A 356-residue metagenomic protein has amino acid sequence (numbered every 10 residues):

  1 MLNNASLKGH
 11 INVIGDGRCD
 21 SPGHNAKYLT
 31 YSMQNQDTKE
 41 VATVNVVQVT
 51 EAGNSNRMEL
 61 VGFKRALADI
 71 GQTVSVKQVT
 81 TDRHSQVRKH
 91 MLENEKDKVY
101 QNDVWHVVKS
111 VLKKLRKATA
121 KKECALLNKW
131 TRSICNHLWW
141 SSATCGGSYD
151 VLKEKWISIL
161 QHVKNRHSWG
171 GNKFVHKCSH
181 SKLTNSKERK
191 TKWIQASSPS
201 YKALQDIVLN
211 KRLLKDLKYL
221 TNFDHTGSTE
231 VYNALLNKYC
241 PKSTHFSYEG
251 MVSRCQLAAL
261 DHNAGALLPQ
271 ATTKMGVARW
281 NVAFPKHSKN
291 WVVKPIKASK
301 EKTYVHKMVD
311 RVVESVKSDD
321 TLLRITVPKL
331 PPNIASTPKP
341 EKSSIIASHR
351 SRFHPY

Functional and structural regions predicted by a protein language model:
M1-Q78, S85, K89-Y100, V104-S198 (+3 more regions): RNase H-like nuclease fold core
E59, L152-K155, S200, L213 (+3 more regions): Alpha-helical structural motif
F63-K64, L204-Q205, K211-R212, H262 (+1 more regions): Short leucine-rich amphipathic alpha-helices used at interfaces
V79, Y100-D103, L214-Y356: Amphipathic alpha-helical/coiled-coil segments positioned at domain termini
T191-Q195, A203, I207-N222, T229: Acidic, contiguous segments within the catalytic cores of piggyBac-derived transposases
